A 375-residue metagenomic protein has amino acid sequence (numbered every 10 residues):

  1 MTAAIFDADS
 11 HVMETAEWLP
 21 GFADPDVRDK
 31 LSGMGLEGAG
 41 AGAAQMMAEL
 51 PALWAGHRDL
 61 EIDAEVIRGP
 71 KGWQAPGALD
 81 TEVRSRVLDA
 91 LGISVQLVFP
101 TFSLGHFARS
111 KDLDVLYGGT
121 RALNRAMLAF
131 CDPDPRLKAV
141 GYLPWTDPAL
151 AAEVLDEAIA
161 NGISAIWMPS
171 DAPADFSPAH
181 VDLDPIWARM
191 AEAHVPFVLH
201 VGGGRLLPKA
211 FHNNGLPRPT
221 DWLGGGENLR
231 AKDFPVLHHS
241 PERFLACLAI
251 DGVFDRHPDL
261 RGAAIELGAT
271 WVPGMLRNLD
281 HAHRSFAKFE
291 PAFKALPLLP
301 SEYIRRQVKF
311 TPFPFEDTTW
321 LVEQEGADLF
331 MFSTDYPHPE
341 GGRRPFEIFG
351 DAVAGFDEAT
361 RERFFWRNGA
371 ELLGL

Functional and structural regions predicted by a protein language model:
T2-F6, H11-V95, R125-D132, D156 (+7 more regions): Mid-to-C-terminal alpha-helical segments outside catalytic/metal-binding sites
H11-M13, L19, T101-H106, P144-P148 (+5 more regions): Short, solvent-exposed loop/turn segments at secondary-structure junctions
E17-P20, S110, P208-N213, G274-N278 (+1 more regions): Short aromatic-enriched loop/helix-cap "lid" or pocket-rim segments at secondary-structure transitions that line
E65-P76, D89-R109, R136-P144, S164-D171: Divalent metal-dependent hydrolysis catalytic cores, especially in the metallo-beta-lactamase
G77, D112, L116-L123, D147 (+6 more regions): Residue-level preference for long, well-ordered alpha-helices that form the structural scaffold of enzyme catalytic
A90, S103-D132, D147-A160, F176-H180 (+1 more regions): Active-site loop-helix segments enriched in His/Asp/Glu that coordinate and activate a nucleophilic water at divalent
F107-K111, F234, F346: Short acidic, glycine/proline-rich loop/turn micro-motifs
L137-K138, L143, E153-Q324, D328-M331: Catalytic pocket-lining loop regions of alpha/beta-barrel enzymes, especially the amidohydrolase/enolase/GH5 lineages
